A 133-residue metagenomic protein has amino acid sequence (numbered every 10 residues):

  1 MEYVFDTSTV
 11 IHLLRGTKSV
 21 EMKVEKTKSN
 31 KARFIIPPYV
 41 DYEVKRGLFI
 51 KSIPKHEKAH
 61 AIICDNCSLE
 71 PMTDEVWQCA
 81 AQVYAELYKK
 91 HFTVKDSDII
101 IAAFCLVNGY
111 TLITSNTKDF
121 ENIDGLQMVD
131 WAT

Functional and structural regions predicted by a protein language model:
M1-E2, A102, L106-T133: Acidic, PIN/NYN-like endoribonuclease modules and their adjacent C-terminal/linker elements
M1-I36, R46-D65: Short, well-structured N-terminal submotif of metal-dependent ribonuclease cores
F5-D6, P37, T93-K95, N116-T117: Histidine- and aromatic-rich ligand-binding microenvironments
D6-T7, V44, A80, C105 (+1 more regions): Generic structural signal for small/hydrophobic residues in well-ordered secondary structure, especially within
T9-V10, V40, V76, I100-I101 (+1 more regions): Alpha-helix capping/helix-boundary segments
V10-I11, Y42-K45, E121, V129: Nucleotide phosphate-binding site architecture
P37, D41, E57-H60, W77-A80 (+1 more regions): A general structural signal for well-ordered alpha-helical segments in protein cores
S68-I113: Active-site neighborhoods of divalent-metal-dependent phosphate/nucleic-acid chemistry enzymes
